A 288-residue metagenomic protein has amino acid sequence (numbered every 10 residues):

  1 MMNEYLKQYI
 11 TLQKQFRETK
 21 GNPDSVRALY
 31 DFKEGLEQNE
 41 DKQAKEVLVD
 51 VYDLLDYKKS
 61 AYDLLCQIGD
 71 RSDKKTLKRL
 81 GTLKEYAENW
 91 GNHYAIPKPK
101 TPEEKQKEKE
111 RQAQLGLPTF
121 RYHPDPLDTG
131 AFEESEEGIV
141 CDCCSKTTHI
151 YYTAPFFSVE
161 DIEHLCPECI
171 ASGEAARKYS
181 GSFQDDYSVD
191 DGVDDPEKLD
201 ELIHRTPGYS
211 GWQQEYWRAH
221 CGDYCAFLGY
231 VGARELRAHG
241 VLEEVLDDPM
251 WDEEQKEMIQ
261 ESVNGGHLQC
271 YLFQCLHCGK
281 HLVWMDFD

Functional and structural regions predicted by a protein language model:
M2-L12, N39-K45: Generic helix N-cap/helix-start motif at coil->alpha-helix transitions
R17, N22, V26-G35, Q43-D50 (+3 more regions): Preference for intrinsically disordered or flexible, low-complexity segments and adjacent hinge/connector residues
